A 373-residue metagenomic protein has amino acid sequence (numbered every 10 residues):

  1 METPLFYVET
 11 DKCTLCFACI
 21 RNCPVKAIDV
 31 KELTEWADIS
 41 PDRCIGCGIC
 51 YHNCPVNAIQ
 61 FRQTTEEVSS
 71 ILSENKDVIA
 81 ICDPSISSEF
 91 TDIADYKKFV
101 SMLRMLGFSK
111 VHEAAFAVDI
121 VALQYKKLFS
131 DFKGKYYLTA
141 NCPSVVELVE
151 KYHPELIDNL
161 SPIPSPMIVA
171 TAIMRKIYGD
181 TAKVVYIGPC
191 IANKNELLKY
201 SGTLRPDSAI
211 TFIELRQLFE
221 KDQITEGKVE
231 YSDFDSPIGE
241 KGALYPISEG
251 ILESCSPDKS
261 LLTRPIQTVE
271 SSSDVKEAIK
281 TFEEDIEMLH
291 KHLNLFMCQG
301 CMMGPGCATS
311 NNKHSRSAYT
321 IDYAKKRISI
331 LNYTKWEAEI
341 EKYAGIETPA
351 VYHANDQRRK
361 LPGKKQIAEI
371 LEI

Functional and structural regions predicted by a protein language model:
E2-T10, T14-S40, I45, I49-T65 (+1 more regions): Iron-sulfur cluster-binding cysteine motifs and their immediate structural context in ferredoxin-like electron-transfer
R62-I373: Iron-sulfur-associated redox domains of electron-transfer enzymes in respiratory and anaerobic energy metabolism
